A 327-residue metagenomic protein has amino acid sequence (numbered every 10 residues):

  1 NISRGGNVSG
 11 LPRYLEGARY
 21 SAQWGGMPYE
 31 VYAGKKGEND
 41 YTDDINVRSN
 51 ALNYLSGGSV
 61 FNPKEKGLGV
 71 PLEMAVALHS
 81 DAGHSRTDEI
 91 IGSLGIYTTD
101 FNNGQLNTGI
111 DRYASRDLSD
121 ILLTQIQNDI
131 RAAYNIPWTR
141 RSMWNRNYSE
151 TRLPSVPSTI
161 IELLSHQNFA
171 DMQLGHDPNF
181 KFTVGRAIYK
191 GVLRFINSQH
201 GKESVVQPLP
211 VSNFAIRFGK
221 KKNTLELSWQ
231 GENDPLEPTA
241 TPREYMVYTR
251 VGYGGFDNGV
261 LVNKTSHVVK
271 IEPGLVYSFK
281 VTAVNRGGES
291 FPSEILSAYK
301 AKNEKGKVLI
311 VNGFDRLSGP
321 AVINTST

Functional and structural regions predicted by a protein language model:
N1-I91: Catalytic-core regions of hydrolytic enzymes
S59, A75-Q105, A133-K202: Active-site-adjacent mobile loop/cap segments within catalytic or ligand-binding domains
D111-W144: Active-site-adjacent substrate-binding region of metalloamidase/peptidase-like peptide-processing proteins
R194-T239, P273, G287-G306: Pro/Thr/Ser/Gly-rich low-complexity, intrinsically disordered linker/stalk tracts
R243-V247: Short beta-strand elements bearing conserved aromatic residues within extracellular beta-rich modules
D257-K264: Short beta-strand segments within Ig-like beta-sandwich modules, predominantly Fibronectin type-III
V268-E289: Beta-strand-rich modules
E294-T327: Aromatic-Pro/Gly-enriched surface loop or interdomain linker that acts as a lid/target-recognition segment
